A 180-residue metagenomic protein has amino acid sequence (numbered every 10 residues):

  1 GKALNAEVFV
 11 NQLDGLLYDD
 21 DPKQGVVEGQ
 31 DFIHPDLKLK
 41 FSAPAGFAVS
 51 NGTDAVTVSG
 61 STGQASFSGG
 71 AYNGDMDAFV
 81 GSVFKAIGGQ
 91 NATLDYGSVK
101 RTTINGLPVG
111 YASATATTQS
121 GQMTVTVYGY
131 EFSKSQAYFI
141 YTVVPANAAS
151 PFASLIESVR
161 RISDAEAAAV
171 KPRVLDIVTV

Functional and structural regions predicted by a protein language model:
G1-K40, A48-S50, A55-T57, F152-A165: C-terminal capping/extension segments of zinc metalloprotease domains
V27, H34-K38, S42-P44, T53 (+4 more regions): Extracytoplasmic
D31-F32, F47-V49, V58, V99-T102 (+1 more regions): Short, exposed beta-strand/loop patches in secreted or surface proteins that constitute
K40-G88, T115-T118, Q122, S150 (+1 more regions): Secretory pathway targeting signatures of secreted, lumenal, and periplasmic proteins
V49, Q136-V180: Surface-exposed amphipathic alpha-helical segments
F67-G69, T126-V127, S133-P145: Short, well-ordered beta-strand elements
A78, V83, L107, Y111 (+3 more regions): PEST-like low-complexity, intrinsically disordered acidic/proline/serine-rich tracts that flank trafficking/processing
F84-K134: Signature of long, low-cysteine stretches enriched in small and polar/charged residues
